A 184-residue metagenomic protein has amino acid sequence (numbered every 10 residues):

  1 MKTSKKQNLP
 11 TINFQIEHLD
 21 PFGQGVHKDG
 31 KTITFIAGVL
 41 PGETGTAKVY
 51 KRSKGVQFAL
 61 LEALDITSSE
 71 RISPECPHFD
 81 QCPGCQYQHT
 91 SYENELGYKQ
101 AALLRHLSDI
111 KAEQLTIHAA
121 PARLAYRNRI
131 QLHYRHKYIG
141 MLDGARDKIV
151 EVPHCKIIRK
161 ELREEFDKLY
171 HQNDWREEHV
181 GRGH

Functional and structural regions predicted by a protein language model:
M1-H184: Accessory RNA-recognition modules of RNA-modification enzymes
